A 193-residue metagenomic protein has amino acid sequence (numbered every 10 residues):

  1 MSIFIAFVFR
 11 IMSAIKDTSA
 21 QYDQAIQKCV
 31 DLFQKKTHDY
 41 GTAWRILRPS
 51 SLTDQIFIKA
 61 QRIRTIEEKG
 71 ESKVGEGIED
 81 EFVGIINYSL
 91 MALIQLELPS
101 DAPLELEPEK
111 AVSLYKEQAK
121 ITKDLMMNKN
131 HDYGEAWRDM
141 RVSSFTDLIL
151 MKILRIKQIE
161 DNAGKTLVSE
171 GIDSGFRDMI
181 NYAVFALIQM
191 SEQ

Functional and structural regions predicted by a protein language model:
F4-Q193: Intrinsically disordered, low-complexity regulatory regions that flank transcription factor DNA-binding cores
